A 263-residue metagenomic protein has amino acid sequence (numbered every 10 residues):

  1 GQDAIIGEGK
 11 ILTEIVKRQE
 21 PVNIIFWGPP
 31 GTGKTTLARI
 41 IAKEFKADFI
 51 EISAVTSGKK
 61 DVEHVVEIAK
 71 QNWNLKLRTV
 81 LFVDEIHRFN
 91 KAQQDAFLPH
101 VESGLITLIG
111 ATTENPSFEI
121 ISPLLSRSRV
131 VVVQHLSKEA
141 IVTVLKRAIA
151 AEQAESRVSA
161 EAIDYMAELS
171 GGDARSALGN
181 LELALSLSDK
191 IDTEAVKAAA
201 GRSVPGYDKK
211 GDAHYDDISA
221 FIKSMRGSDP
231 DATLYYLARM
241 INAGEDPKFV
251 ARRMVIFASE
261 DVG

Functional and structural regions predicted by a protein language model:
A4-K10, A47-V80: Short glycine-rich substrate-engagement loop in P-loop NTPases that contacts/grips substrate
I6, R18-V22, E44-K46, N74-T79 (+4 more regions): Short loop/turn elements that form and flank the Walker-type P-loop nucleotide-binding site in RecA-like NTPase cores
T13-K17, V83, H87-S126: Conserved catalytic/switch belt of AAA+ P-loop NTPases
E14-I52, E67-K70, L98-P99, S103 (+1 more regions): Walker A/P-loop
S53-V55, R129-V142: Conserved AAA+ ATPase "SRH/arginine-finger" region at the nucleotide-binding site
S137-A160: Conserved small helical "lid"/interfacial subdomain of P-loop NTPases
D164-L169, R175-D189, E194-G201, S219-K223 (+2 more regions): C-terminal helical "lid" of AAA+/P-loop NTPase domains
G227-G263: Terminal-proximal interaction/regulatory segments of ATP-powered molecular machines
